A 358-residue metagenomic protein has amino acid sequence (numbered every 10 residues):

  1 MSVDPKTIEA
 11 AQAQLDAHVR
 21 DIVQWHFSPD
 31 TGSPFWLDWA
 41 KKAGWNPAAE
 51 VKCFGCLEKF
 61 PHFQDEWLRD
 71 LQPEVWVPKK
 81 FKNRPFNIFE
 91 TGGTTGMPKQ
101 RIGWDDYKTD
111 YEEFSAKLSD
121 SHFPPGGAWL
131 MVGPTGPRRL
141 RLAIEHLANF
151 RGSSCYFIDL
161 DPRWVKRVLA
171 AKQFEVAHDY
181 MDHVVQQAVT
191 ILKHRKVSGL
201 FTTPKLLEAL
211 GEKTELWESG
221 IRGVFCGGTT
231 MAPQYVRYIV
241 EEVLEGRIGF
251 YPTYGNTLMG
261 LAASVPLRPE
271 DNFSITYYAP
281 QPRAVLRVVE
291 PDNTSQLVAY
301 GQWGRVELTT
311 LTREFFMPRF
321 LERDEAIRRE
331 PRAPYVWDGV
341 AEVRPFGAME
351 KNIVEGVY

Functional and structural regions predicted by a protein language model:
M1-E90, G96-A128, G133-P137, F150 (+3 more regions): Nucleotide 5′-phosphate-binding alpha/beta core
L37-D38, L140-A143, E208-E215, P233-Y238 (+1 more regions): A short acidic (Asp/Glu
E90-P98, T203-P204, T257-M259, E322: Ser/Thr-glycine-rich phosphate-binding loops at phosphate-binding pockets of nucleotides, nucleotide cofactors
L118-P124, R138-Q186: Conserved AMP-binding/adenylation subdomain of ANL enzymes
E145-F150, E212-S219, Y238-G246, R268: Short, surface-exposed basic-aromatic patches at helix termini and helix-loop junctions that form
L160-P162, F174-V236, Y251-T257: Adenylate-forming
T230-A333: Conserved AMP-binding/adenylate-forming
P334-Y358: Adenylate-forming
